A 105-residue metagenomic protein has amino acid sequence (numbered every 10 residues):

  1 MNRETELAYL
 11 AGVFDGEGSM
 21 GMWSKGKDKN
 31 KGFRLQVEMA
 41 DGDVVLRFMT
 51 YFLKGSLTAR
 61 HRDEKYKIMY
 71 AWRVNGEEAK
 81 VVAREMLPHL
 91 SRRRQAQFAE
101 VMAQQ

Functional and structural regions predicted by a protein language model:
M1-Q105: Internal intein/HINT superfamily modules and their associated LAGLIDADG
